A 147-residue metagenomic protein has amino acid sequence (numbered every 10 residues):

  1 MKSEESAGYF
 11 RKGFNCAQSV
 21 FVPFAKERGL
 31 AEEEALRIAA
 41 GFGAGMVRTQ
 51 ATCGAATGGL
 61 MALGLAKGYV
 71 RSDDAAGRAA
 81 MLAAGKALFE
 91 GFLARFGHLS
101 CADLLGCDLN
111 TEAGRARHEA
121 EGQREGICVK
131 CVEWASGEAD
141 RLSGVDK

Functional and structural regions predicted by a protein language model:
M1-K12: Polybasic, low-complexity association/targeting segments
C16, C53, C101: Short cysteine clusters
V20: Active-site-proximal polar cores
P23-G41, C107-E112: Acidic-glycine-rich active-site phosphate/pyrophosphate-binding loop
E27-R37, L65-A84: Phosphate-handling active-site elements
G41-Q50: Transmembrane alpha-helix interface/packing and boundary motifs in multi-pass membrane proteins, characterized by
G58-A66: DPxDG-like acidic metal-binding loop motif
L82-K147: C-terminal binding/interaction regions
